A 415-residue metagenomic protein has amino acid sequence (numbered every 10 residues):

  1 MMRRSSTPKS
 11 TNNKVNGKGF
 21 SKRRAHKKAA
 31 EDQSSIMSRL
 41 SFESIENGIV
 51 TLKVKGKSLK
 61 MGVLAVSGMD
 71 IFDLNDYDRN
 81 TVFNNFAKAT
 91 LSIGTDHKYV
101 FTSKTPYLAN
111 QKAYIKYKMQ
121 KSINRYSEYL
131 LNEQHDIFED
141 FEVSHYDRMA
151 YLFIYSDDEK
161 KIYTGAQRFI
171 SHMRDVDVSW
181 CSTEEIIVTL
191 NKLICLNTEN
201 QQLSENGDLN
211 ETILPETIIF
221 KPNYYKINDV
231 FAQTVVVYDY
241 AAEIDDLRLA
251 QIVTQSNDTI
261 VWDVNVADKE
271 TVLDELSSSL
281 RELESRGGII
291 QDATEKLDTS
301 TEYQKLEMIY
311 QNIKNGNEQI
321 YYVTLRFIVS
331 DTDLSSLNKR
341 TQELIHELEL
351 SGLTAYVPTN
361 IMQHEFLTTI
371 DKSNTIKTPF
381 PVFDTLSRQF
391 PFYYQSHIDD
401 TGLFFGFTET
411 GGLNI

Functional and structural regions predicted by a protein language model:
M2-Q395: Extended, folded cores of ATP/NTP-driven motor/assembly subunits in large transport and secretion machines
F392-I415: Active-site-adjacent "gating/activation" loops or surface patches in catalytic cores
